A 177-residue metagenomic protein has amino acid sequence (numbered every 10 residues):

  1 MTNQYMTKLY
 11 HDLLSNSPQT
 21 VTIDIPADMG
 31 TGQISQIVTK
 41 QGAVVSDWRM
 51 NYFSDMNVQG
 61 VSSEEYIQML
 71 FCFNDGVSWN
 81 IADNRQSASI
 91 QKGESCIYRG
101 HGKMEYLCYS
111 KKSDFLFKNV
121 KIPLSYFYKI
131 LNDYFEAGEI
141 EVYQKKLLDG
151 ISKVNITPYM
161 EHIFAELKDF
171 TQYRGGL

Functional and structural regions predicted by a protein language model:
M1-Q19: Short Lys/Arg-enriched alpha/beta "domain-start" segment
N3, R49-S62, K121-S125, N132-F135: Short N-terminal signal/transit or membrane-insertion segments and the immediately adjacent low-complexity/disordered
Q4-T7, M29, Q59-G60, Y126 (+1 more regions): Bulky hydrophobic/aromatic packing residues
Y10, V21-I25, E139-Q144: Short amphipathic alpha-helical segments, especially helix-boundary/capping motifs
L14-L116: N-terminal functional module of multi-domain proteins
N80, R85-L177: Alpha-helical bundle regulatory/interaction domains
